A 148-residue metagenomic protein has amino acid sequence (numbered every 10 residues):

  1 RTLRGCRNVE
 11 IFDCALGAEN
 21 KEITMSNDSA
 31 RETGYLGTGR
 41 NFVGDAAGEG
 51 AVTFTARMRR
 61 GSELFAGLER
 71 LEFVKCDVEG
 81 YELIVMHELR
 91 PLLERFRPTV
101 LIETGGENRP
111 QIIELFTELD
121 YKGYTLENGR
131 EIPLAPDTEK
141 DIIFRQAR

Functional and structural regions predicted by a protein language model:
R1-R148: Phosphate/nucleotide-binding beta-alpha loop and adjacent structural elements of enzyme active sites
